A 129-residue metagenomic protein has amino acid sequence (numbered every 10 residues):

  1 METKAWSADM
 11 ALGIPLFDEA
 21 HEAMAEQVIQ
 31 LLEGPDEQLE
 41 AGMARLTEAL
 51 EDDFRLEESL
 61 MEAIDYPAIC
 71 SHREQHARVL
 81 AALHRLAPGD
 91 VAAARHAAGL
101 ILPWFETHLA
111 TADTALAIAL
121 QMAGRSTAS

Functional and structural regions predicted by a protein language model:
M1-S129: Small-residue-biased structural context
